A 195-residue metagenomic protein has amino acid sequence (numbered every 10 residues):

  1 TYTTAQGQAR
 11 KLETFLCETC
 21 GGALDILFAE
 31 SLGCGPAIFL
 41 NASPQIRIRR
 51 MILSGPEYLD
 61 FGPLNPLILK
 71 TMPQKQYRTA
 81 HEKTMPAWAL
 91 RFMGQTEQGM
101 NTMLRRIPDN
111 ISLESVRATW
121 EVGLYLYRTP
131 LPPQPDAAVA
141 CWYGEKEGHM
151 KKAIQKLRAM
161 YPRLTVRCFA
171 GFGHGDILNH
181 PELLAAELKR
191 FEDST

Functional and structural regions predicted by a protein language model:
T1-F28, A186: Active-site loop/oxyanion-hole signature of alpha/beta-hydrolase fold enzymes
F28-A37: Gly/Ala-rich beta-loop-alpha elbow adjacent to hydrolase catalytic centers
A42, I48-T79: Flexible "cap/lid" loop of the alpha/beta hydrolase fold
P63-L64, T79-P133: Conserved alpha/beta-hydrolase catalytic His-Asp/Glu region
Q134-P135, C141-Y143: Short beta-strand/loop motif that positions the catalytic acidic residue of the alpha/beta-hydrolase fold
A137, M150-A159: Short alpha-helix in the alpha/beta-hydrolase fold that links the catalytic acid
E145-M150, G175: Acidic catalytic loop of the alpha/beta-hydrolase fold
F169-L183: Catalytic histidine-centered segment of alpha/beta-hydrolase-like enzymes
